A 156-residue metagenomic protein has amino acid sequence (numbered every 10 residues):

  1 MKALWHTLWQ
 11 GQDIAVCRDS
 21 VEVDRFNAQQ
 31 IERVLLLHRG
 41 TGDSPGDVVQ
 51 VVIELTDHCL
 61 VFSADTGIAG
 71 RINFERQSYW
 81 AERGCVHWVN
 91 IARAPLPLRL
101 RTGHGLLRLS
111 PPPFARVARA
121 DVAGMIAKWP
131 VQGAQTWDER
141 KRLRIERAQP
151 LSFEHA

Functional and structural regions predicted by a protein language model:
M1-A156: Eukaryotic intrinsically disordered, low-complexity regulatory linkers and tails enriched in Ser/Thr/Pro
